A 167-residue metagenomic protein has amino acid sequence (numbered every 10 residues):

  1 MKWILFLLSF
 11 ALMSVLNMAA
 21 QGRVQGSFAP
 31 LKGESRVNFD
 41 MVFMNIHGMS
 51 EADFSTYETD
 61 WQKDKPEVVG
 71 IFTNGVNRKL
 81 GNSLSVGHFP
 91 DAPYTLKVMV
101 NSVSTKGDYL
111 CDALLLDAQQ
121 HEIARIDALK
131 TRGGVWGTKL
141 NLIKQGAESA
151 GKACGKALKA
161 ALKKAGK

Functional and structural regions predicted by a protein language model:
M1-V24: Bacterial Sec-dependent N-terminal signal peptides
A19-G70, A160-K167: A structural "domain/chain start" motif
Q21-E34, E122-K167: C-terminal/domain-edge helix-coil "capping" segments
G22-R23, K79-K144: Surface-exposed short loop/turn segments
F39-M41, G70, N74-V86: Negatively charged, low-complexity tracts enriched in Asp/Glu with abundant Ser/Thr
